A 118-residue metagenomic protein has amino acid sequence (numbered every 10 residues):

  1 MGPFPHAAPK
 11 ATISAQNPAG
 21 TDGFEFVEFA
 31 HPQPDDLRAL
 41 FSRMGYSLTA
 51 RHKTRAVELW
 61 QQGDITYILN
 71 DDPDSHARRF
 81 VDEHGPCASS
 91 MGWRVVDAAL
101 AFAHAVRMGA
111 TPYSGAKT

Functional and structural regions predicted by a protein language model:
M1-T118: An N-terminus-focused feature that recognizes amino-terminal "leader" regions
